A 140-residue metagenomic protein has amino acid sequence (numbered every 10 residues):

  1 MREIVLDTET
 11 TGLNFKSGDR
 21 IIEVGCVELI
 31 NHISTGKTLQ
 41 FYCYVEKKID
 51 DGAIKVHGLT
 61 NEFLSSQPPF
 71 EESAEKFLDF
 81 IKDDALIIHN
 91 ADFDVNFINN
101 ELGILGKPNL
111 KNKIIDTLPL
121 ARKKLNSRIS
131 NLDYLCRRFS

Functional and structural regions predicted by a protein language model:
M1-N112, L125-S140: Conserved non-catalytic scaffold segment of RNase H-like nuclease domains
L120-A121: A generic structural signal for short hydrophobic patches within well-formed alpha-helices
